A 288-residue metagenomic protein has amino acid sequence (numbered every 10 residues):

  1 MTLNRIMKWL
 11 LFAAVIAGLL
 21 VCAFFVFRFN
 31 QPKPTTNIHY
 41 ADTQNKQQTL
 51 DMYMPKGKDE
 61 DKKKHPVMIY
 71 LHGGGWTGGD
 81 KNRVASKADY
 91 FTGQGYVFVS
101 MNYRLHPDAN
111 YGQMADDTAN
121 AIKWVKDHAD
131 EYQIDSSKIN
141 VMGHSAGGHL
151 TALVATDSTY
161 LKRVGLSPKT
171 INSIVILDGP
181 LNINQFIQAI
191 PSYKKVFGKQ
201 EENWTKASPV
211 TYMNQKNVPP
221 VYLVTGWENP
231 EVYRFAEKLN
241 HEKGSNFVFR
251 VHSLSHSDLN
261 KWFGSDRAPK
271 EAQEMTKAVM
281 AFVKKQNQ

Functional and structural regions predicted by a protein language model:
F24-K62: N-terminal cap/lid segment of alpha/beta-hydrolase-fold proteins
K62-G74: Short beta-strand element of the alpha/beta-hydrolase
Y70-G73, S100, W124: Structural cue for short, hydrophobic secondary-structure segments
N82-V99: Short amphipathic alpha-helix adjacent to the substrate-entry channel of hydrolases
A109-D130: Alpha/beta-hydrolase active-site loop
K123-Q188, W204: Primarily recognizes the serine-hydrolase "nucleophile elbow" in alpha/beta-hydrolase and SGNH/GDSL folds
L166-P168, S173-I187, E201-R234: The feature captures the conserved acid-bearing segment of alpha/beta-hydrolase catalytic domains
V224-W227, G244-Q288: C-terminal catalytic histidine-bearing segment of alpha/beta-hydrolase fold enzymes
